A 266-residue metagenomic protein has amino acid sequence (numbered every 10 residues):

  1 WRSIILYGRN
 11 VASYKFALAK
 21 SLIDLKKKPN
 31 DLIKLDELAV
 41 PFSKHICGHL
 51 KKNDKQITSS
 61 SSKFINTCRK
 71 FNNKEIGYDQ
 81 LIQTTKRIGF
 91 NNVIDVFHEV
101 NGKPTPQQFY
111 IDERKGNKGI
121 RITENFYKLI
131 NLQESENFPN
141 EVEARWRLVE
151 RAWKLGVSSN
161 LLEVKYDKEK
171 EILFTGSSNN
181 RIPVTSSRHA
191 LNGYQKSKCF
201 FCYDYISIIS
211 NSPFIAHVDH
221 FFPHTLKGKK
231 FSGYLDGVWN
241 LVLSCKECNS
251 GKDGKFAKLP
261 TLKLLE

Functional and structural regions predicted by a protein language model:
W1-P183, P260-K263: Mixed-charge, low-complexity interaction segments
K15, N192-K196, G237-L241: Short metal-coordination and nucleic-acid-contact micro-motifs, chiefly zinc-binding Cys/His arrays
V164-T185, N211-K230: Short, charged low-complexity linear segments at domain edges
D167-K168, K252-F256: Anionic ligand-binding catalytic core segments
T185-H217, C245-C248: Short cysteine-rich loop/turn motifs with clustered Cys
Y203-L241, G254-L265: Histidine-centered nuclease catalytic patch
